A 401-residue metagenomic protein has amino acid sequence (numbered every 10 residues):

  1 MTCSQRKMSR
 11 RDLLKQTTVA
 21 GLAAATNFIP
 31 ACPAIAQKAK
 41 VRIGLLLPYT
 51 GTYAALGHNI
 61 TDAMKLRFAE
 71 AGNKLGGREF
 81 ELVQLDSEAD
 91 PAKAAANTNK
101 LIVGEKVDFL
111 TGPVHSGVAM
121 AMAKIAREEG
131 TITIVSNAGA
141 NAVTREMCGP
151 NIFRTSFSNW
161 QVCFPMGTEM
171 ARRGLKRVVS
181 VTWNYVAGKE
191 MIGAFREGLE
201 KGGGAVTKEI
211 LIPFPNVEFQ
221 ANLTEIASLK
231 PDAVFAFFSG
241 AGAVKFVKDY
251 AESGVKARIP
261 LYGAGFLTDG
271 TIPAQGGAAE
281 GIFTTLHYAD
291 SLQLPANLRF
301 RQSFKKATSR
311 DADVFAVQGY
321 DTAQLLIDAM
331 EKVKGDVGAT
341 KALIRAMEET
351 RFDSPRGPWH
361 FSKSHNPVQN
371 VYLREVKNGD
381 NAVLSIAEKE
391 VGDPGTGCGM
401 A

Functional and structural regions predicted by a protein language model:
T2-T17, L22-F28, C32-A401: Extracytosolic ligand-binding ectodomains
